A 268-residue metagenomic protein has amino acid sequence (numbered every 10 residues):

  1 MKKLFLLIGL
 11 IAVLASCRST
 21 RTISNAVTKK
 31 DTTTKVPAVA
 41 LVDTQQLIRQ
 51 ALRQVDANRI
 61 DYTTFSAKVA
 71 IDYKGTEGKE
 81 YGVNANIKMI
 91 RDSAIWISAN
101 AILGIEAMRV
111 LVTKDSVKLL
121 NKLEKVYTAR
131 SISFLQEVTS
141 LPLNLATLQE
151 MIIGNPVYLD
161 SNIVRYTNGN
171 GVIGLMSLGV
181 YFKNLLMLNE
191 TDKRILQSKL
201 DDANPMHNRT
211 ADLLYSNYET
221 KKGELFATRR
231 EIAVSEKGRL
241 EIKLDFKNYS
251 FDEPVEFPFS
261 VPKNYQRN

Functional and structural regions predicted by a protein language model:
M1-L4: Positively charged n-region of N-terminal signal peptides that target proteins for export
V13-S16: C-terminal motif of bacterial Sec signal peptides marking the signal peptidase cleavage site
R18-A70, T76-E80, Q266-N268: N-terminal leader/targeting segments and the immediate start of mature chains
S19, I23, R165-N268: Gly/Pro-enriched, hydrophobic low-complexity segments that function as extracytoplasmic propeptides/linkers
T22, A94-L145: An acidic-aromatic
A57-F65, T76-Y81, K88-S93, M206 (+1 more regions): Edge/loop elements at the starts and ends of beta-strands within beta-rich repeat scaffolds
K122-N184, V261-R267: Flexible, processing/modification-adjacent segments and terminal tails in exported/periplasmic/extracellular proteins
